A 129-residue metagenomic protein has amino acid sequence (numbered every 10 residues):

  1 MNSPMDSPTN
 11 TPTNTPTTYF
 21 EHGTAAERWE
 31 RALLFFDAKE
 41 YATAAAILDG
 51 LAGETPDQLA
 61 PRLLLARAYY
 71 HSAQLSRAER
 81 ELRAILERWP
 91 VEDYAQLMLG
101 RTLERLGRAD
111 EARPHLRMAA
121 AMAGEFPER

Functional and structural regions predicted by a protein language model:
H22-E54: Alpha-helical segment of the N-proximal tetratricopeptide repeat
D37-A38, H71, R105, M122: Register position in tetratricopeptide repeats
A52-G53, R83-E87, A120-A121: Conserved structural position within tetratricopeptide repeats
